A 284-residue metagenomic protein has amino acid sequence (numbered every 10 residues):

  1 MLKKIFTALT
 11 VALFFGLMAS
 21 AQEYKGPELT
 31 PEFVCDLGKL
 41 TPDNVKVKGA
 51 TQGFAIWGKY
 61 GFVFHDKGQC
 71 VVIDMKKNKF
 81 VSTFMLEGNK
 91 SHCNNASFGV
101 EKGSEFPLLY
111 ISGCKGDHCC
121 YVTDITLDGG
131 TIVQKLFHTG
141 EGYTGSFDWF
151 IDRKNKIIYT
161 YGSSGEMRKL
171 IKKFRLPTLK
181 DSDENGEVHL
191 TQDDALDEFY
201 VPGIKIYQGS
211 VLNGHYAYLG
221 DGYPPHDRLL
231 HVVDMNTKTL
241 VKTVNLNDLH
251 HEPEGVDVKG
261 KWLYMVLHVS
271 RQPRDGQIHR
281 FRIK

Functional and structural regions predicted by a protein language model:
Y24-F33, W57-N89, D227: Beta-propeller domains
C35-V47, F84-N89, L136-Y143, D197-I204 (+1 more regions): Surface loop/turn motifs at the tips and blade-to-blade linkers of beta-strand repeat domains
L37-G68, H92: Beta-strand-rich domains and repeat architectures in extracellular enzymes and scaffolds, especially beta-propellers
V47-A55, N89-E101, G140-R153, P202-S210 (+1 more regions): Repeated scaffold domains used in trafficking and secretory/extracellular systems, primarily beta-propellers
G58-K59, F106-P107, K154-K156, G214-A217 (+1 more regions): Short coil/turn segments that connect the beta-strands within blades of beta-propeller domains
G68-V72, D117-I125, E166-P177, P225-V232 (+1 more regions): Structural motif
N78-D117: Blade-loop segments of beta-propeller domains
D194-M235: Loop/turn-rich, solvent-exposed surfaces of beta-rich toroidal or solenoidal domains
